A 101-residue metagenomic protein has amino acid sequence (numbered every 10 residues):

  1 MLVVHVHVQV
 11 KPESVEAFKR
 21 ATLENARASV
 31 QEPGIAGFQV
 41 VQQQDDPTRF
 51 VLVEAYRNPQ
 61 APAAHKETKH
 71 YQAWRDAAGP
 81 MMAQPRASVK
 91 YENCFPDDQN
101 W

Functional and structural regions predicted by a protein language model:
M1-L2, E16-A17, P33-I35: Short, flexible segments with low predicted structural confidence
L2, V40-T48, D76-W101: Glycine-rich beta-strand-turn "strand-cap" elements at beta-sheet edges
L2-Q9, G37-K66: Short, well-ordered beta-strand segments in beta-rich or mixed alpha/beta enzyme and ligand-binding folds
V10-V15: Short, surface-exposed ligand-recognition loops at beta-strand->loop->(often short) alpha-helix junctions that present
R20-A36, A55-V89: An amphipathic, aromatic/His-enriched active-site/gating alpha helix that lines ligand/cofactor pockets
